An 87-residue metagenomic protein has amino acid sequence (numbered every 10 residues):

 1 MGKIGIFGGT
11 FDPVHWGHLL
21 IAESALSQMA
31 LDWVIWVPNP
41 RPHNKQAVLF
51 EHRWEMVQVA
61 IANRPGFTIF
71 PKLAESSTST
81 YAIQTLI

Functional and structural regions predicted by a protein language model:
M1-I87: Nucleotidyltransferase catalytic core that binds NTPs
